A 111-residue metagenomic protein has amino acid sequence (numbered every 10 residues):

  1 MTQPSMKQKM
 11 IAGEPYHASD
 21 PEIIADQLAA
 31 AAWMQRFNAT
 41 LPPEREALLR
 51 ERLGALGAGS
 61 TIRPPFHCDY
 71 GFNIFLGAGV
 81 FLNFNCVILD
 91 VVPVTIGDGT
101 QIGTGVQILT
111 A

Functional and structural regions predicted by a protein language model:
M1-G59: Terminal amphipathic alpha-helical/low-complexity segments used for targeting or macromolecular assembly
P43, D69-Y70: Conserved phosphate/pyrophosphate-binding and hydrolysis machinery centered on Walker-type P-loop NTPases, extending
G59-C68, I74, A78-C86, V94 (+1 more regions): A structural motif detector for beta-strand N-caps
